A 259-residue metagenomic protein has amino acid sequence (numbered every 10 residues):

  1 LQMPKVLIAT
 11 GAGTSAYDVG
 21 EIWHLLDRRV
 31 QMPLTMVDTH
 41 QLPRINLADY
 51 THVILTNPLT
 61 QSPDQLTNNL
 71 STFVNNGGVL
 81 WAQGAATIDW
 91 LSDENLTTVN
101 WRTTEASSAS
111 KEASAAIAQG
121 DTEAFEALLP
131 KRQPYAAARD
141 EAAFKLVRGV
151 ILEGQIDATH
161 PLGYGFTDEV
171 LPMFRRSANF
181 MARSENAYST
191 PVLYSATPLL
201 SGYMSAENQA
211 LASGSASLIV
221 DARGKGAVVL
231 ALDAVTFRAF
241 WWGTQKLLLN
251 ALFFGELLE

Functional and structural regions predicted by a protein language model:
M3: Phosphate-coordination loops involved in phosphoryl transfer and adenosine-cofactor binding
L7, G11-V99, S107-A113, R238: Helical hinge/lid and interdomain linker segments adjacent to catalytic or ligand-binding clefts that mediate domain
G20, L146-R148, S213-S215: Residues that act as N-cap/strand-start positions at coil-to-secondary-structure junctions
R28, M32, I54, T159-P161 (+3 more regions): Extracellular ligand-binding/catalytic regions of CAZymes and related secreted enzymes and adhesion modules
L34-M36, L80, I151, V192 (+1 more regions): Conserved beta-strand scaffold positions in the cores of enzyme catalytic domains, especially in NTP/NDP-utilizing
D64-G165: A glycine-rich, often tryptophan-bearing local segment used as a flexible ligand/cofactor-contacting loop or short
R176-A178: Intrinsically disordered, low-complexity serine/proline/glycine/threonine-rich regulatory regions
M181-A182: Long, hydrophobic alpha/beta structural blocks
